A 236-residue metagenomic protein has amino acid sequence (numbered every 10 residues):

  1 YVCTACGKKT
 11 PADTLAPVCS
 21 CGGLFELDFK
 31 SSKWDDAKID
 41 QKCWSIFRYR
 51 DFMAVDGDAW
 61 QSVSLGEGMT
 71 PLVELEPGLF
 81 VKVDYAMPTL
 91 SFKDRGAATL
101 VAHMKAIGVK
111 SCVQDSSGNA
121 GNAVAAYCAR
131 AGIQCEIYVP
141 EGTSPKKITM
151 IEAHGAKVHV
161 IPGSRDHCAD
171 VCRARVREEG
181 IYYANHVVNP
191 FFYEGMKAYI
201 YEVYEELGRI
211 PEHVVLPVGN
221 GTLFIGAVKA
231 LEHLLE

Functional and structural regions predicted by a protein language model:
Y1-E236: PLP-dependent amino-acid enzyme catalytic core
